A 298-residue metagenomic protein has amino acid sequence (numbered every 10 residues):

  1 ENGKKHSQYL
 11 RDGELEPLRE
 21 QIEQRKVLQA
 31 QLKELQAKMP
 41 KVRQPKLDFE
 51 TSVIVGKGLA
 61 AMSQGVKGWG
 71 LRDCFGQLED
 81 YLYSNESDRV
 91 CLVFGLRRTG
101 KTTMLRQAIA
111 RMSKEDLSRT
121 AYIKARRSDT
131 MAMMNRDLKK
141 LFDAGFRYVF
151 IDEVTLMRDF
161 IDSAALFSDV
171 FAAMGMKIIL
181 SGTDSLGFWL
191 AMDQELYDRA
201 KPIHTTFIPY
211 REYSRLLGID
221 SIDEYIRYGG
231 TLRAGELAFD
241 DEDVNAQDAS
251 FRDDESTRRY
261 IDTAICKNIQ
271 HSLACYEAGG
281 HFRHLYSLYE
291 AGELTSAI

Functional and structural regions predicted by a protein language model:
A37, R43-S87: A short, basic N-terminal segment
V93: Hydrophobic anchor at the beta1->P-loop junction of P-loop NTPases
K101: Conserved lysine of the Walker
M104, A108: Hydrophobic positions on the alpha1 helix immediately C-terminal to the Walker A/P-loop
L117-G145: Short glycine-rich substrate-engagement loop in P-loop NTPases that contacts/grips substrate
F142-A164: Conserved P-loop NTPase "ATPase switch" module shared by AAA+ and STAND
V170-M192: Sensor-1/coupling segment of RecA-like P-loop NTPase cores
F188-I298: Interdomain motor-coupling "hinge/lid" segment immediately C-terminal to the ATP-binding subdomain of NTP-driven enzymes
